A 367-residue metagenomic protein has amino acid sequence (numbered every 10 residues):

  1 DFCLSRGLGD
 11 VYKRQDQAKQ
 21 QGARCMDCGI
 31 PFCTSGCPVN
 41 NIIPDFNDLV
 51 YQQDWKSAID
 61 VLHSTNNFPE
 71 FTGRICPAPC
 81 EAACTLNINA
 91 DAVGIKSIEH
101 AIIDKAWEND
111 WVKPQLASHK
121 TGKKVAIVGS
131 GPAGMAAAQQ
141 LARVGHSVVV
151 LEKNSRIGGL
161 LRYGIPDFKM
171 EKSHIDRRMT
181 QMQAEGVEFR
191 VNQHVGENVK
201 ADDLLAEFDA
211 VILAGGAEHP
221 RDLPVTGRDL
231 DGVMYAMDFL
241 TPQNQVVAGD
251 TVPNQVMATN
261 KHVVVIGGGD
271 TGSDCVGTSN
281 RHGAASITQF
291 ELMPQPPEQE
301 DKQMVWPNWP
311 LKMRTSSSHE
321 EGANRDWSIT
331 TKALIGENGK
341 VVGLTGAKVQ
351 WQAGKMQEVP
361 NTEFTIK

Functional and structural regions predicted by a protein language model:
D1-Y12: Single conserved hydrophobic/aromatic residue that forms the stacking wall/gate of nucleotide- or nucleobase-binding
D10-Q21, I42-R74, A78, N89-H119 (+1 more regions): Ferredoxin-type iron-sulfur electron-transfer modules in oxidoreductases and energy-metabolism complexes
C25-C33, C37-P38, T72-C76, C80 (+1 more regions): Short cysteine clusters
I102-H119, T180-E197, P220-H282: Glycine-rich dinucleotide-binding loop and its adjacent helix/turn
K124-V149, T271-H282: N-terminal Rossmann-like FAD-binding beta1-loop-alpha1 element of flavoenzymes
H146-R162, I287-P297: Glycine-rich FAD pyrophosphate-binding loop
S173-D222, N244-P253, R281-K367: A Rossmann-like FAD-binding core segment of flavoenzymes
